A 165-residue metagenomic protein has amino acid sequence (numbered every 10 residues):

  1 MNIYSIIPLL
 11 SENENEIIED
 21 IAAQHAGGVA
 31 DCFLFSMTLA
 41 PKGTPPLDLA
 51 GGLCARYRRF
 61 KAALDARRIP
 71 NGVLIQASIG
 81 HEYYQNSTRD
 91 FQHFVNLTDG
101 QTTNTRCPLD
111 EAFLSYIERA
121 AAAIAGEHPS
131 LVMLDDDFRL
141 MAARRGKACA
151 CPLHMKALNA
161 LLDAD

Functional and structural regions predicted by a protein language model:
N2-E12, L39-C54, D99-E118: The substrate-binding groove and active-site-proximal loops of carbohydrate-active enzymes, especially glycoside
N2-I6, C32-F35, N71-I75, V132-L134: Hydrophobic faces of well-ordered beta-strands that scaffold small-molecule active sites in alpha/beta enzyme cores
I7-S11, M37-A40, Q76-G80, D137-R139: Active-site beta-loop-alpha junctions enriched in small/polar residues
E14-K42, A123-L131: Catalytic domains of carbohydrate-active enzymes, especially glycoside hydrolases
E19, A23, A55-A66, S115 (+2 more regions): Alpha-helical scaffolding segments of alpha/beta enzyme cores, especially the outer helices of TIM-barrel or partial
T38-D90: Aromatic-lined substrate-binding rim segments of carbohydrate-active enzymes
G72-E127, D136, L140-D165: Active-site-adjacent "subsite" loops/lids of carbohydrate-active enzymes
